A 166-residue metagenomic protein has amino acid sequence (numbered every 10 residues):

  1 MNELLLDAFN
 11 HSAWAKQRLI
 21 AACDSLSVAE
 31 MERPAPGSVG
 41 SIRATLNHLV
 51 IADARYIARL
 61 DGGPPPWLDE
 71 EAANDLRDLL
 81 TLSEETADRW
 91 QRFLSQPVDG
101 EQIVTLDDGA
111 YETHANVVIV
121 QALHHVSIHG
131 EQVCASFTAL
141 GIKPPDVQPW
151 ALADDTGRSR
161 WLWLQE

Functional and structural regions predicted by a protein language model:
M1, S27-V28, D75, S95-D99 (+1 more regions): General structural signal for secondary-structure boundaries
M1-N10: Extreme N-terminal tail/first-helix region
A8, D75-L79, A122: Short secondary-structure transition/capping motifs
F9-D69, D107-E166: Short, contiguous alpha-helical
G63-E101: Helix-adjacent hinge/juxtasegments
Q102-L106: Short acidic-hydrophobic surface loop/beta-edge motif
